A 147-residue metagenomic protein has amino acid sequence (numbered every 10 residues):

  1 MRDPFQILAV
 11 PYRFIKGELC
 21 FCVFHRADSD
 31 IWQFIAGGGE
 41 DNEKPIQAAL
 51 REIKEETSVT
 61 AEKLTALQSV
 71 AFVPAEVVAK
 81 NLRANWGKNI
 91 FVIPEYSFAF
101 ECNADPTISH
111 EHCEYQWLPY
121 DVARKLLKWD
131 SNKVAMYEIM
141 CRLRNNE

Functional and structural regions predicted by a protein language model:
M1-F21, D41: Conserved N-terminal beta-strand and adjoining loop/helix that marks the start of the Nudix/MutT-like hydrolase domain
F14, N103, C141: Residue-level marker of positions within ordered structural domains that often coincide with functionally constrained
C22-R26: Short, acidic/hydrophobic/Gly-rich beta-strand patch recurrent on exposed beta strands that often constitutes part
D28-D30: A conserved beta-turn-beta hairpin within the catalytic core of GNAT-like acetyltransferases that forms part
Q33-G37: A short gly/proline-enriched turn/hairpin at secondary-structure junctions
G39-S131: Unchanged
R124-E147: Charged phosphate-binding loop/patch that engages nucleotide di/tri-phosphates or the phosphate backbone of nucleic
